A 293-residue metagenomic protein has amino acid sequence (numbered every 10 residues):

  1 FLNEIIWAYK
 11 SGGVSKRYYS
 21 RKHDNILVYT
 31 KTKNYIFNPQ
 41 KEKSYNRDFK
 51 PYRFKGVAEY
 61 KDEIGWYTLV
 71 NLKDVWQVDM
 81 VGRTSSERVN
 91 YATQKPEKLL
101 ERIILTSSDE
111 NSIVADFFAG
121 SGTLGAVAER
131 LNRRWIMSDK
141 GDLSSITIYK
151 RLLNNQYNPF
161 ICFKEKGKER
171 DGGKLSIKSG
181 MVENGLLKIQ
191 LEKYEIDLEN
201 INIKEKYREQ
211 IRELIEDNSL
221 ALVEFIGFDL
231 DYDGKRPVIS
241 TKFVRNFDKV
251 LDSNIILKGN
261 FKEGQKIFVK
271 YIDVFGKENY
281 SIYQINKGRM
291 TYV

Functional and structural regions predicted by a protein language model:
F1-V81, E97, E101-I103, E110 (+2 more regions): Accessory, often C-terminal, charged low-complexity segments
T84-R88, A119: Active-site-adjacent structural elements in folded domains
E87-L99: Conserved SAM-binding loop and adjacent beta-strand
N90-T93, F117, S138: Active-site-adjacent beta-strand anchor residues
N111-F118: Conserved class I S-adenosyl-L-methionine
A119-S121, F275: Short glycine-rich loop/turn motifs that provide flexible caps or phosphate-binding loops at active sites
G122-A126: Glycine-rich SAM-binding Motif I of class I
E129: Gly/Ala-rich phosphate-binding loop of Rossmann-like dinucleotide-binding domains, activating on the conserved
